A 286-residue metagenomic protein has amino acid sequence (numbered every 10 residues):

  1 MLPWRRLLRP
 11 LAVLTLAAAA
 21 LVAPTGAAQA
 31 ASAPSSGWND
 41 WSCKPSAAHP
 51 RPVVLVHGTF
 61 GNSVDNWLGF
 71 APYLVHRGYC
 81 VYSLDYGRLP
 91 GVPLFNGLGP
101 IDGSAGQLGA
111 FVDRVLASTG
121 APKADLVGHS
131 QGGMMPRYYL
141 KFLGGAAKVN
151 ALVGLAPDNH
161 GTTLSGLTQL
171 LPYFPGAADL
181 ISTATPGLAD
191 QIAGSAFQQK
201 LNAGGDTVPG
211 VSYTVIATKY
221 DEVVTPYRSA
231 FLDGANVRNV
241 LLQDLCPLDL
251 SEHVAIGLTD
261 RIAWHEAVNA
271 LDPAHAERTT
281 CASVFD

Functional and structural regions predicted by a protein language model:
M1-A30: Secretory targeting and sorting signals
A30-A47, H160, S165-T185, L258-E266 (+1 more regions): Composition-driven, intrinsically disordered low-complexity tracts enriched in small residues
S32-A33, N39-K123, L170-T183: Active-site catalytic motif of lipid deacylating hydrolases and related acyltransferases
P45-H49, V75-H76, S118-T119, V127-G128 (+3 more regions): Extracellular/periplasmic catalytic domains that process cell-envelope and extracellular macromolecules
V56-H57, V81, D102-N202: Serine-dependent carboxylesterase/thioesterase catalytic core of lipase-like alpha/beta-hydrolase/SGNH enzymes
G58-N62, G87-G91, H129-M134, P157-T162 (+2 more regions): Solvent-exposed loop/turn segments at secondary-structure junctions within structured extracellular/periplasmic domains
F174, P209-D286: C-terminal catalytic-base region of ester-bond hydrolases, centering on the histidine of the charge-relay
L188-V224: The feature captures the conserved acid-bearing segment of alpha/beta-hydrolase catalytic domains
